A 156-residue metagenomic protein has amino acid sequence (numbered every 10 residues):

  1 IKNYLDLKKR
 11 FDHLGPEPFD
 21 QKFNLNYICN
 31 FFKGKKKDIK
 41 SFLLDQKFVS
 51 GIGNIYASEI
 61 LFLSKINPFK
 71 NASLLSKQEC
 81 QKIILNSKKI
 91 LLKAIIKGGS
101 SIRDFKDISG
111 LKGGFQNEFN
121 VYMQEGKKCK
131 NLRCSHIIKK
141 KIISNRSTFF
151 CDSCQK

Functional and structural regions predicted by a protein language model:
I1-G51, Y56-K65, N71, Q78: Phosphate/anion-contacting hairpin/loop surfaces
K40, G51, L92-G99: Residue-level signal for secondary-structure boundary elements
L61, K65, L92-I95, Q155: Hydrophobic/aromatic-lined pockets within catalytic cores
N67-E79, I96-R103: Short conserved catalytic/interaction loops centered on acidic-Pro-aromatic/His motifs
L74, E79, L85, S109-G110 (+1 more regions): Active-site microenvironment for binding and transforming phosphate-containing groups
E79-I96: Basic, amphipathic alpha-helical segments enriched in Lys/Arg and hydrophobic/aromatic residues
I95-K156: C-terminal accessory segment of soluble enzyme catalytic cores
